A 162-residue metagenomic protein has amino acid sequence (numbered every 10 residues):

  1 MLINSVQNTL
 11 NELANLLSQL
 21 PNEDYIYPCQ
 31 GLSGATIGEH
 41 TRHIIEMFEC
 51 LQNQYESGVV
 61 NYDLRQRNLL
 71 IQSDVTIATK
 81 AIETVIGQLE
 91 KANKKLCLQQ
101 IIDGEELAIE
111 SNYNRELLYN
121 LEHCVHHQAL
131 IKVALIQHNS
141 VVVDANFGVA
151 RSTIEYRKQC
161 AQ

Functional and structural regions predicted by a protein language model:
L2-T9, I37, D74, A78-A81 (+1 more regions): Amphipathic alpha-helix face/heptad-repeat signature
V6-T9, L13-L16, I44, L51 (+3 more regions): Amphipathic alpha-helices that form helix-helix packing interfaces
T9-G31: Short, Lys/Arg-rich amphipathic segments at extreme N-termini
I26-L64, E106-G148, I154: Short, contiguous alpha-helical
S57-L96: Helix-adjacent hinge/juxtasegments
K91, K95-I102, I109: Mid-chain, well-packed structural core segment of small domains
